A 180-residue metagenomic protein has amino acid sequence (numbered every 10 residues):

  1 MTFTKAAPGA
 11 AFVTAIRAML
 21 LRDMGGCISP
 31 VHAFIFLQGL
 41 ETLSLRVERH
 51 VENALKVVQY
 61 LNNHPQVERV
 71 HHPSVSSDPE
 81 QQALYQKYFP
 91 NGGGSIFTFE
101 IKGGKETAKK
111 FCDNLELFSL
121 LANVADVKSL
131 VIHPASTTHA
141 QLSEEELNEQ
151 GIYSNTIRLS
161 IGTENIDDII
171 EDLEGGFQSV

Functional and structural regions predicted by a protein language model:
M1-I96, E100-K128: Active-site C-terminal subdomain of aminotransferase-like
D113, S129-V180: PLP-dependent enzyme catalytic core of the Aspartate aminotransferase-like
